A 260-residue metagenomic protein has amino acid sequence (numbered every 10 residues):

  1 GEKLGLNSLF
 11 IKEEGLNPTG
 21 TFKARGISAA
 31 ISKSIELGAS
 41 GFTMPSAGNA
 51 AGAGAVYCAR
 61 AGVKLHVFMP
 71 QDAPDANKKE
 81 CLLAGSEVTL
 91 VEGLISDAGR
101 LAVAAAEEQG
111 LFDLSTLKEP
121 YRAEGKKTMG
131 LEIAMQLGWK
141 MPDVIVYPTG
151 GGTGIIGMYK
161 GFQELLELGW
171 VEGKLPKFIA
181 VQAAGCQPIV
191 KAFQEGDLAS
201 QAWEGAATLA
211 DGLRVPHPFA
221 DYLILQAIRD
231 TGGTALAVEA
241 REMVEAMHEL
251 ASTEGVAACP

Functional and structural regions predicted by a protein language model:
G1-P260: PLP-dependent amino-acid enzyme catalytic core
